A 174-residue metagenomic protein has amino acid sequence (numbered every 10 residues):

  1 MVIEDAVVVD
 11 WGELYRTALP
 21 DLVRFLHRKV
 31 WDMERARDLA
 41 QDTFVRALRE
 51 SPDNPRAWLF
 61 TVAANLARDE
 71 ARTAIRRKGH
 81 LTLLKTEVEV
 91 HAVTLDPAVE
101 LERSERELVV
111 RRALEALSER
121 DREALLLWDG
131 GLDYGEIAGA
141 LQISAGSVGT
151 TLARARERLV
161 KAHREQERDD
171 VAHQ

Functional and structural regions predicted by a protein language model:
M1-R24, R28, E34-R37, D53: A short, charge-rich alpha-helical start-of-domain segment used by transcription regulators
I3-D5, Q41-R56, T73-I75: Sigma70-family region 2
V9, E87-R112: Acidic, proline/glycine-rich intrinsically disordered inter-domain spacer in sigma factors
L22, L26, A36-A47, V62 (+3 more regions): Short, small-hydrophobic-rich alpha-helical interface motif
L26, R72, R156-Q174: Short, Lys/Arg-enriched C-terminal cap helix and immediately downstream tail that follows
N54, T61-L83, V90, L95 (+3 more regions): Arg/Lys-rich amphipathic alpha helix in sigma70-family domain 2
A64, L141-E165: DNA-recognition helix of helix-turn-helix
A124-L125: A short pre-motif secondary-structure segment
